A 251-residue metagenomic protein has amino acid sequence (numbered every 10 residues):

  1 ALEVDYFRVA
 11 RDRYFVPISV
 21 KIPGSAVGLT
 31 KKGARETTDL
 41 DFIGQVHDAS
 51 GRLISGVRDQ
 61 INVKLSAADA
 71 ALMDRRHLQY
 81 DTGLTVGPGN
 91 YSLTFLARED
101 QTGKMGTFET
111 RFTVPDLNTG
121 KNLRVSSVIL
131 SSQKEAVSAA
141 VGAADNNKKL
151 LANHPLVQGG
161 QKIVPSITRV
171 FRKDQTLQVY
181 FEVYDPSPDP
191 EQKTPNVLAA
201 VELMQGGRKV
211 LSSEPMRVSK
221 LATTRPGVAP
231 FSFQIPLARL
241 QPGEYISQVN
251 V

Functional and structural regions predicted by a protein language model:
A1-V251: Intrinsically disordered, low-complexity terminal regions enriched in Ser/Thr/Pro/Gly and charged residues
